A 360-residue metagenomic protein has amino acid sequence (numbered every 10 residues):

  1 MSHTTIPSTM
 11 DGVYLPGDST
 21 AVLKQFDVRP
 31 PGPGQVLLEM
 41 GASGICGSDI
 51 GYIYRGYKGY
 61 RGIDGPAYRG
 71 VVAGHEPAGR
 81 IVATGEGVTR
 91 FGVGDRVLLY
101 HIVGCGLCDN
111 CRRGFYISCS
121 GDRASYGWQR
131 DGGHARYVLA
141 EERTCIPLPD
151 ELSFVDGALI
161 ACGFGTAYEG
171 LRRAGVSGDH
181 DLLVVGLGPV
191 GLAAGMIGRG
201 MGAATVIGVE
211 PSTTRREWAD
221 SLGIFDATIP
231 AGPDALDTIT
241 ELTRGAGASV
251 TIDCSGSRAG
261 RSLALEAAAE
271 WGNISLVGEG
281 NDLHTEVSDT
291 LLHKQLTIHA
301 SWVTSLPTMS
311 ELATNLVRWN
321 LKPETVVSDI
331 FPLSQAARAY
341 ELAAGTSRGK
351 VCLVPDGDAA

Functional and structural regions predicted by a protein language model:
M1-S8, S262-E266, L306-A360: C-terminal hydrophobic helical "lid"/dimerization subdomain of Rossmann-like NAD(P)H-dependent oxidoreductases
R29-S43, K58-D109, T144, P149-E151: Glycine-rich beta-strand-centered segment in the early N-terminal region that forms part of a ligand/cofactor-binding
D64-H75, C105-V185: NAD(P)H dinucleotide-binding glycine-rich loop of Rossmann-like/cofactor-binding domains, especially the beta1-alpha1
D150-P233: Mid-domain Rossmann-like dinucleotide-binding core that forms the NAD(H)/NADP(H) cofactor-binding site
H180, G272-N273, G349: Glycine-centered, small-residue-biased loops immediately flanking beta-strands in adenine/cofactor-binding cores
D226, R258-R318, P355-A360: Glycine-rich phosphate-binding loop and adjacent beta-alpha segment of Rossmann(oid) nucleotide-cofactor-binding
A235-G245: Short amphipathic alpha-helix with an adjacent loop that forms part of the alpha/beta core around
